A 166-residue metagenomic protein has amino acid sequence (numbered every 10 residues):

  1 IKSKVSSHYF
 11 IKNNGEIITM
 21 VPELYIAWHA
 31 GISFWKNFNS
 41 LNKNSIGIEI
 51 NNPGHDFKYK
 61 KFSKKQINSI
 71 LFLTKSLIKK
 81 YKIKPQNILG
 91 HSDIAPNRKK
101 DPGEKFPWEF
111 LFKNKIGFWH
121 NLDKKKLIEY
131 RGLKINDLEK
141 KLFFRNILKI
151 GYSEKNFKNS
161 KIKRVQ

Functional and structural regions predicted by a protein language model:
I1-Q86: Active-site-adjacent loop/helix surface patches within enzyme catalytic domains that shape the substrate-binding cleft
G54, Y59-E154, K163-R164: Basic/polar, cationic surfaces and motifs that engage anionic cell-wall and phosphate/carboxylate ligands
